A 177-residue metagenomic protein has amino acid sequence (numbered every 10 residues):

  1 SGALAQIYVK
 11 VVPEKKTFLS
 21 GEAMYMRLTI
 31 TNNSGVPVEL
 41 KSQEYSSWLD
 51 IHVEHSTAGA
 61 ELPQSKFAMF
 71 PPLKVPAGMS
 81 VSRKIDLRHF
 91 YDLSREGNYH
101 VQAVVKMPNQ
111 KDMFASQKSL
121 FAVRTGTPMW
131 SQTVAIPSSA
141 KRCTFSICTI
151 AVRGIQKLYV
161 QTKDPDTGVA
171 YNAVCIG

Functional and structural regions predicted by a protein language model:
G2-L19: Low-complexity, acidic Ser/Thr/Pro/Gly-rich terminal tails and inter-domain linkers that flank the onset of structured
I30-S34: Asparagine-centered strand-capping/turn motif at beta-strand->loop junctions
V36-M79: The feature marks short-to-medium sequence segments in extracytoplasmic or secretory-pathway proteins
K74-D86, S116: Short Pro-Gly-centered flexible turn/kink motifs
F90-H100: Short glycine/proline/serine/threonine-rich loop/turn segments at secondary-structure transition edges
K118-C143: Low-complexity, Pro/Ser/Thr- and charge-rich linker/hinge segments at domain boundaries
P137-Q161: Short beta-strand elements that form the blades of beta-propeller/WD-repeat-like and other beta-sheet-rich scaffold
Y159-G177: Surface-exposed loop/turn elements that mediate protein-protein interactions on large endomembrane-trafficking
